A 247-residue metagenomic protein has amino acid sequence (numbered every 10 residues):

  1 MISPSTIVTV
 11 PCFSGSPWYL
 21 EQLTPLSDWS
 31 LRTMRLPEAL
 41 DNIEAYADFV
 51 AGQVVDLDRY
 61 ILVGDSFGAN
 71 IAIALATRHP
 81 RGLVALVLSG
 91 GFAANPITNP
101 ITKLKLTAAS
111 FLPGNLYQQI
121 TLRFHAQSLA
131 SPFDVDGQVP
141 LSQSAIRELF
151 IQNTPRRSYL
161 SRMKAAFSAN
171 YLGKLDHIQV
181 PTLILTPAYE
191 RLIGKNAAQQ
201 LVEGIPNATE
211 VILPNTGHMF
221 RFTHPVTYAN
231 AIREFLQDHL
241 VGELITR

Functional and structural regions predicted by a protein language model:
I2-L40: Conserved HGGG/HGGXW glycine-rich cap/lid loop of the alpha/beta-hydrolase fold
Q22, Y171, V180, G194-E203: Short alpha-helix in the alpha/beta-hydrolase fold that links the catalytic acid
G64-G68, A72: Gly/Ala-rich beta-loop-alpha elbow adjacent to hydrolase catalytic centers
T77, G82, L86-N115: Flexible "cap/lid" loop of the alpha/beta hydrolase fold
I97-N99, Q118-D176: Conserved alpha/beta-hydrolase catalytic His-Asp/Glu region
I178, I184-T186: Short beta-strand/loop motif that positions the catalytic acidic residue of the alpha/beta-hydrolase fold
Y189-I193: Acidic catalytic loop of the alpha/beta-hydrolase fold
T216-A229: Catalytic histidine-centered segment of alpha/beta-hydrolase-like enzymes
